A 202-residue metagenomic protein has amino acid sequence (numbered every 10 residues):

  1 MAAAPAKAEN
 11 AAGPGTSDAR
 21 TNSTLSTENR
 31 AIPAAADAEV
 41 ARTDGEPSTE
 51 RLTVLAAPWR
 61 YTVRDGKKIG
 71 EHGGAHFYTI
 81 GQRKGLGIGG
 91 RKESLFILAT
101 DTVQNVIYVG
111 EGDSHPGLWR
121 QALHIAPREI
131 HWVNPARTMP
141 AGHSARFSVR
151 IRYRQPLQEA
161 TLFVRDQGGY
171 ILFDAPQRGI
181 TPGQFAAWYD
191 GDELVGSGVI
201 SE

Functional and structural regions predicted by a protein language model:
M1-E202: AMP-forming adenylation/ATP pyrophosphatase catalytic core
